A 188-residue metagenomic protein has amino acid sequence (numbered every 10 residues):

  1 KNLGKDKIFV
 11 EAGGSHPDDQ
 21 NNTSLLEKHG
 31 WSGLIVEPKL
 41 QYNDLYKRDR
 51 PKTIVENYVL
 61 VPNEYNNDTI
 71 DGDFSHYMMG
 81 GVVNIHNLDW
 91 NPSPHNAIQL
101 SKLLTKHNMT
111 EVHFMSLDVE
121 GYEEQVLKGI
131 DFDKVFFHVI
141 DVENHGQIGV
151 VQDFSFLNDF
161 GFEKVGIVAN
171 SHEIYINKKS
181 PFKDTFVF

Functional and structural regions predicted by a protein language model:
K1-F188: Phosphate/nucleotide-binding beta-alpha loop and adjacent structural elements of enzyme active sites
